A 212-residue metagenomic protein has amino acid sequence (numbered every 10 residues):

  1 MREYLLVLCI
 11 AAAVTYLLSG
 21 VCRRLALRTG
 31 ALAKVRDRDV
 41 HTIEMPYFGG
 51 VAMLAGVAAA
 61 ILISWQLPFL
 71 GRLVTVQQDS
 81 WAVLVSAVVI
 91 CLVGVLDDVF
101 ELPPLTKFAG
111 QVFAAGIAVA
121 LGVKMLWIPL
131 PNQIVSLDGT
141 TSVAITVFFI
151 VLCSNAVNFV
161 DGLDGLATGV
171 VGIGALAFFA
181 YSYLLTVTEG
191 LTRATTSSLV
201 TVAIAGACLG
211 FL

Functional and structural regions predicted by a protein language model:
M1-L212: "…together with the soluble PPM/PP2C metallo-phosphatase catalytic core" -> "…together with the soluble PPM/PP2C
